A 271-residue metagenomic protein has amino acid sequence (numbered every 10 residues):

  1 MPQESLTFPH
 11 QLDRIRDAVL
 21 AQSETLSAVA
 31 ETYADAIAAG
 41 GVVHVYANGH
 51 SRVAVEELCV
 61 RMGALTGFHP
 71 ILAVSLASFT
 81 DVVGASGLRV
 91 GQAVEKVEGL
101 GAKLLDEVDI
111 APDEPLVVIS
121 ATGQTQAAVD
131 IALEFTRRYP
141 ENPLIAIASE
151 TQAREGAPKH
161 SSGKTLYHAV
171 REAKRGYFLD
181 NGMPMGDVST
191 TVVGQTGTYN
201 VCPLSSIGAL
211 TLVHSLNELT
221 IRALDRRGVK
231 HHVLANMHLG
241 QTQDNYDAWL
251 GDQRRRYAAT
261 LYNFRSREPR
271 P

Functional and structural regions predicted by a protein language model:
M1-L20: Generic N-terminal amphipathic, Lys/Arg-enriched alpha-helix
P2, S23-L26, A30, S206-V213: Amphipathic, non-membrane alpha-helical segments in soluble helical-bundle scaffolds
H10-D13, H214, G251: Generic structural signal for well-ordered, non-transmembrane alpha-helical segments in soluble/cytosolic regions
I15-D17, T25-V42: Long amphipathic alpha-helical segments
Y33, A38-G41, V45-E218: Glycine-rich phosphate-binding loops that contact phosphosugars or nucleotide phosphates
D187-G197, T211, I221-D252: Internal, active-site/partner-interface "lid" segment
R256-P271: Long, charge-rich low-complexity segments
